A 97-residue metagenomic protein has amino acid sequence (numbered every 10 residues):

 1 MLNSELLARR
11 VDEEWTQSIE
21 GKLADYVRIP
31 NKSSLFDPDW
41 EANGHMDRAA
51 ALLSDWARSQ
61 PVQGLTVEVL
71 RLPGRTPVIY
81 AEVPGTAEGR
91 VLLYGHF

Functional and structural regions predicted by a protein language model:
L2-F97: Acidic/His- and Gly-rich active-site-bordering loop/insert found across diverse amide/peptide-bond hydrolases
